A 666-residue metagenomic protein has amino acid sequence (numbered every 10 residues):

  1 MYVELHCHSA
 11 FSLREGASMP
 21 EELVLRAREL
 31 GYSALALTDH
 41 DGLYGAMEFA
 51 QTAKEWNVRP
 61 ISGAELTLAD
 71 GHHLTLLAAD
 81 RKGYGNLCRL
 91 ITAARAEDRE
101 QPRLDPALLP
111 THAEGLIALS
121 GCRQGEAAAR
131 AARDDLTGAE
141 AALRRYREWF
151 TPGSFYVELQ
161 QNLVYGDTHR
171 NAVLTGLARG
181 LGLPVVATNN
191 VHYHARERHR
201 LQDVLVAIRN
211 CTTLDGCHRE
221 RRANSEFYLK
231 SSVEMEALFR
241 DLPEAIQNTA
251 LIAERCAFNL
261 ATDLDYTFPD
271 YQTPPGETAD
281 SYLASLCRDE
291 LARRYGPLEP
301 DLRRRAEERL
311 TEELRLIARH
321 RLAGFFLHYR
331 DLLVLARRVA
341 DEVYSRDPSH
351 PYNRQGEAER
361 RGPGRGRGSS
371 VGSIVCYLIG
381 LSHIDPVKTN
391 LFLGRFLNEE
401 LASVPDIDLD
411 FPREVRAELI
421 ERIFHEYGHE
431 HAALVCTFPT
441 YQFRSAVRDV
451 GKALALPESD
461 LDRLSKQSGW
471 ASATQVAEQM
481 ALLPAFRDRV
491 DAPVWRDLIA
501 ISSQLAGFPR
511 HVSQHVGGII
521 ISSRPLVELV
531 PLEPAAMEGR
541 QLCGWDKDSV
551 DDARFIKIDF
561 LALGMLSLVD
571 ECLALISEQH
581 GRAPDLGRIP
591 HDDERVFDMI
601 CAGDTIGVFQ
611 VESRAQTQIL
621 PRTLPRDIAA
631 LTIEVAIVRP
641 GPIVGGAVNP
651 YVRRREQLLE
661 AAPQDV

Functional and structural regions predicted by a protein language model:
M1-V666: Alpha-helical scaffold/interaction cores of sigma-54-like transcription cofactors and many family A DNA polymerases
